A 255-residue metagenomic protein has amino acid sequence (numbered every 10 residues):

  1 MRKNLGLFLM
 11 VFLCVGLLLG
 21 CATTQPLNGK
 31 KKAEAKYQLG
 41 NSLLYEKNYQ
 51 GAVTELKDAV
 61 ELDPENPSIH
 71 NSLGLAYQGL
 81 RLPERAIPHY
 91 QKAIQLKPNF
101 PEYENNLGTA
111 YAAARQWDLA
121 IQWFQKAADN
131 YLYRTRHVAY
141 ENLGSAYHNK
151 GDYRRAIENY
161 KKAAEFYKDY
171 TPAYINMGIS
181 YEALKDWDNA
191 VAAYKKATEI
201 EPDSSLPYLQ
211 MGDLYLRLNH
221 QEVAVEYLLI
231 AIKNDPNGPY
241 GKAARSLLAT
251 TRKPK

Functional and structural regions predicted by a protein language model:
C21, Q25, K30-A33, L209-K255: Terminal, low-structured helical/coil segments at or just beyond the last alpha-helical repeat
N28, L62, L96, N130-L132 (+3 more regions): Structural marker of alpha-solenoid helical repeat scaffolds
K32-E34, P67-S68, P101-E102, T135-H137 (+3 more regions): Helix-start (N-cap) detector for alpha-helical repeat units in TPR-like alpha-solenoids, especially tetratricopeptide
Q38, S72-L75, G79, N106 (+4 more regions): Canonical tetratricopeptide repeat
Y45-E46, G79-L80, A113-A114, N149 (+3 more regions): Register position in tetratricopeptide repeats
A59, K92-A93, K126-D129, K162-A163 (+2 more regions): Canonical positions in the second alpha-helix
